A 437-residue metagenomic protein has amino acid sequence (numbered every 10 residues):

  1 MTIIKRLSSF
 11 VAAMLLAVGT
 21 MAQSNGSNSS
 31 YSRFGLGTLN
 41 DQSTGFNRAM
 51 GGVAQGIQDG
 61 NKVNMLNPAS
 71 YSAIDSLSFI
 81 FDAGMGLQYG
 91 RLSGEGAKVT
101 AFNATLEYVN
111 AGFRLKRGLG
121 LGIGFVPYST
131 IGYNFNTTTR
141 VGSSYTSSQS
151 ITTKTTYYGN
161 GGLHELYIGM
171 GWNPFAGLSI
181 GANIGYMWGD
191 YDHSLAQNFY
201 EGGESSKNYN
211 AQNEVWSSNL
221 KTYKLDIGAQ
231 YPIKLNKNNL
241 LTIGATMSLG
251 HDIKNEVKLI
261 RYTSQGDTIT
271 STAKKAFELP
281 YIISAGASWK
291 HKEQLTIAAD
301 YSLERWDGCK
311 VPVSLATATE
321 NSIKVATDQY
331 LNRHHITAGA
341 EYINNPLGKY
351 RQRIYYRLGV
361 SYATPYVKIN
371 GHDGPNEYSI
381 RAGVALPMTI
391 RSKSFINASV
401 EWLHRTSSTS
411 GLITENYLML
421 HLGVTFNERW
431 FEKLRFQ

Functional and structural regions predicted by a protein language model:
M1-V11: Bacterial N-terminal signal peptides that target proteins for export
R6, M14-L15, Q294: Acidic/proline-rich low-complexity IDRs
V11-A12, L39: A periodicity- and composition-biased signal for non-globular, repetitive helical segments
A12-L15, Q352: PAS-family sensory domains
A17-G19: N-terminal signal peptide c-region/cleavage motif recognized by signal peptidases
Q23-Q437: Subset of outer-membrane beta-barrel
